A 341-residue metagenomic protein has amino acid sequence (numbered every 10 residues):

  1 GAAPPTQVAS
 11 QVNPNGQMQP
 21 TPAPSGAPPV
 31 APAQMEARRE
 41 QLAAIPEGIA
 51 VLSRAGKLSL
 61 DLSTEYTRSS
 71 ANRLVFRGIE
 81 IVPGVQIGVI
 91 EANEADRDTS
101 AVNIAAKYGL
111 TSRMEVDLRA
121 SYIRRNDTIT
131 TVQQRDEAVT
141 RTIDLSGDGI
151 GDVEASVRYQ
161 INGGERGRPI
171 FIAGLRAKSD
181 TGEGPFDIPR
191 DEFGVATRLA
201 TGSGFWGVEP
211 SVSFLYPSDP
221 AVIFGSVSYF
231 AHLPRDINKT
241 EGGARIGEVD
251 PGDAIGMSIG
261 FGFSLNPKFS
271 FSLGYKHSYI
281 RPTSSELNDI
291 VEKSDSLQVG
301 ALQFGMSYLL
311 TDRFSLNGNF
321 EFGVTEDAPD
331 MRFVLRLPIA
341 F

Functional and structural regions predicted by a protein language model:
G1-V82, E183-P185: Outer-membrane beta-barrel biogenesis signature
G48-G56, A71-R73, R113, G163-F171 (+4 more regions): Short loop/turn motifs that connect adjacent beta-strands in outer-membrane beta-barrel proteins
I49, L60, T64, I104-Y108 (+9 more regions): Residues on the lipid-exposed face of transmembrane beta-strands in outer-membrane beta-barrel proteins
G56, D98-V102, G147-V153, P169 (+4 more regions): Residues that define the transmembrane beta-barrel architecture of outer-membrane proteins
K57-D61, R73, E115-D117, S156 (+5 more regions): Residue-level detector of the transmembrane beta-barrel scaffold of outer-membrane proteins
E65-A71, E115-R119, I123-D127, R176-G184 (+5 more regions): Structural signature of outer-membrane beta-barrel domains
R73-P83, D236-F341: Outer membrane beta-barrel transmembrane domains
R124-A244, D250, K293-S294: Outer-membrane pore/translocation modules
